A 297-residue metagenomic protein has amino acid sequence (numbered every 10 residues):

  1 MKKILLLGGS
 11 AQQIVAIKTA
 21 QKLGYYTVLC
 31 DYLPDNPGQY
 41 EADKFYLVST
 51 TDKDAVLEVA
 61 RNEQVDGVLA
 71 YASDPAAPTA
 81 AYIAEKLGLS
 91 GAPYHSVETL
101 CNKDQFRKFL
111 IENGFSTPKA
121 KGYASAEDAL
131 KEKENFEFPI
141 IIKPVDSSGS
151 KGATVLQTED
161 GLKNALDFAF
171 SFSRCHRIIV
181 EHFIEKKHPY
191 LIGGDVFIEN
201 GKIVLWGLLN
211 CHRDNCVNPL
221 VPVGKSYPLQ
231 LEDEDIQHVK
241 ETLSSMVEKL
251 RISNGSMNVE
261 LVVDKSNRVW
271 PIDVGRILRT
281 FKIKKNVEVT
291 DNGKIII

Functional and structural regions predicted by a protein language model:
M1-H95, E127: ATP-binding N-terminal substructure of ATP-dependent carboxylate-amine bond-forming enzymes
K3-L5, I140, I203: Conserved hydrophobic helix-helix packing surfaces used for dimerization/oligomerization
L5-L6, G67-A70, P118-A120, V155 (+2 more regions): Short catalytic-loop micro-motif centered on adjacent basic/acidic residues
V68, A120, I142, V180 (+2 more regions): Generic preference for hydrophobic
C101-I179, H188, S226-E241, S245: Active-site nucleotide/adenylate-binding loops and adjacent lid/helix of ATP-dependent enzymes
A169-R177, I184-L229, Q237-I283: Phosphate-binding core of ATP-grasp and ATP-grasp-like enzymes
K225, E234, E288-I297: C-terminal active-site "lid" helix and adjoining low-complexity regulatory extension at the edge of ATP-using catalytic
